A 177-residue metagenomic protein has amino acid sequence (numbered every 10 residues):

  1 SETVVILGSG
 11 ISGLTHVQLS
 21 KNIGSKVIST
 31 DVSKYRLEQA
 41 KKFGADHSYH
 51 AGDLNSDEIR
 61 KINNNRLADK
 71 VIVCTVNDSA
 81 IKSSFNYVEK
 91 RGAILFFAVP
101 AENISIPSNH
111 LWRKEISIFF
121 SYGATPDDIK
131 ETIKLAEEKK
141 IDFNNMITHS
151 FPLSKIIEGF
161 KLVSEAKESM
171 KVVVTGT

Functional and structural regions predicted by a protein language model:
S1-D53: Mid-domain Rossmann-like dinucleotide-binding core that forms the NAD(H)/NADP(H) cofactor-binding site
T3, E38, F43-F119, I157: Glycine-rich cofactor phosphate-binding loops and adjacent beta1-alpha1 units of small-molecule cofactor enzyme domains
S12, H16, R36, I59 (+3 more regions): Aromatic/hydrophobic pocket-lining residues that form π-stacking "cages" and hydrophobic walls in ligand
L14, W112-E115, K140-I141: Short glycine/proline- and charge-enriched loop/turn segments that cap or connect secondary-structure elements
K21, W112, E137: Anion (oxyanion) recognition and catalysis
T30-V32, C74, Y122: N-terminal Rossmann-fold cofactor-binding loop
K82, P126-T177: C-terminal hydrophobic helical "lid"/dimerization subdomain of Rossmann-like NAD(P)H-dependent oxidoreductases
F97-A101, S121-A124, I147, F151: Short strand-turn motif at the edge of the Rossmann-like AdoMet-binding core
